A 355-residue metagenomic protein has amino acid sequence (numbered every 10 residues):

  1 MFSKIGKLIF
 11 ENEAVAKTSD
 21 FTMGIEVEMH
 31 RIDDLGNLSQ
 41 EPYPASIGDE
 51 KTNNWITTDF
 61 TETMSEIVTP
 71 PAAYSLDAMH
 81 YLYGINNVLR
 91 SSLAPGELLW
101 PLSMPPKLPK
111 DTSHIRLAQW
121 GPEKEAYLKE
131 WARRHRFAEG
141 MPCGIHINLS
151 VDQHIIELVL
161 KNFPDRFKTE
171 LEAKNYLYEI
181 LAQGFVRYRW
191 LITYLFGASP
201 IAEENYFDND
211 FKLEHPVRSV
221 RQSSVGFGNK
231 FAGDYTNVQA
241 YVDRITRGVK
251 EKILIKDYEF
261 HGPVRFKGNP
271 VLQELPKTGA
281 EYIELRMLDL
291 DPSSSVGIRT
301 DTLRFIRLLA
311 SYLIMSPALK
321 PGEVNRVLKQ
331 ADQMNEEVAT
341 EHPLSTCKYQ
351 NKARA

Functional and structural regions predicted by a protein language model:
M1-R133, E139-C143, F305: Terminal catalytic/cofactor-binding subdomain
M29-D33, T69-P71, S103-P106, L149-I155 (+3 more regions): Short, flexible loop/turn elements at secondary-structure junctions
Q40-Y43, M79, V159-L160, Q273 (+1 more regions): Short conserved micro-motifs at the rims of enzyme active sites and ligand-binding pockets
H80-A94, L160-G197, G297-G322: Long, well-ordered alpha-helical scaffolding segments within enzyme catalytic domains, especially pronounced
L98-D111, V159-P164, G322-K329: Short, glycine/acidic-rich hinge or "gate" loops at secondary-structure transitions that mediate conformational
L108, A118-P142, H146-A280, S345-T346: Loop-rich catalytic cores of soluble enzymes, especially ATP-dependent carboxylate-amine ligases and other
K250-Q350: Long, well-ordered mid-to-C-terminal structural blocks that present hydrophobic/aromatic surfaces
